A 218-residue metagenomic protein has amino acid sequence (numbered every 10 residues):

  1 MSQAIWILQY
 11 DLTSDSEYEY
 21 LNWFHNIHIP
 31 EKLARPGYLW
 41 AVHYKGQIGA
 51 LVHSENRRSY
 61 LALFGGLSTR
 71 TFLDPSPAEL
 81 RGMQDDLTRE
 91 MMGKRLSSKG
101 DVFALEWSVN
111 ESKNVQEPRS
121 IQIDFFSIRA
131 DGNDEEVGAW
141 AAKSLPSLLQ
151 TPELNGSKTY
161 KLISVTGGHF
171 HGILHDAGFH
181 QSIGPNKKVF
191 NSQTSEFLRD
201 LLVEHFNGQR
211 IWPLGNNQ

Functional and structural regions predicted by a protein language model:
M1-Q218: Macromolecular interaction modules
